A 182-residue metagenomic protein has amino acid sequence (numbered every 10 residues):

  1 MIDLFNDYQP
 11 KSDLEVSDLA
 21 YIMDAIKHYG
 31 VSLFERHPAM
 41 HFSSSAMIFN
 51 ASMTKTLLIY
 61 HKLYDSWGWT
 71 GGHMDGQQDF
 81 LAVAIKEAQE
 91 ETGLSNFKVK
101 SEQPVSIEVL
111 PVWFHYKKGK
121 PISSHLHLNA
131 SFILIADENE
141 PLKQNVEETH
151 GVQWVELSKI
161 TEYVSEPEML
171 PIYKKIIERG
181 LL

Functional and structural regions predicted by a protein language model:
M1-N6: N-terminal leader/capping segments at the start of a protein or of a new domain
D7-S45: Acidic, metal-coordinating catalytic segment for phosphate/diphosphate chemistry, firing primarily on the Nudix
G30-R36, S52-T56, F114-K120, Y163-V164: Short, charged low-complexity intrinsically disordered segments located at boundaries of structured domains
F34-W69: N-terminal strand-loop-strand
D75-P171: Unchanged
K174-L182: Compositionally biased, intrinsically disordered linkers/stalks adjacent to structured regions
